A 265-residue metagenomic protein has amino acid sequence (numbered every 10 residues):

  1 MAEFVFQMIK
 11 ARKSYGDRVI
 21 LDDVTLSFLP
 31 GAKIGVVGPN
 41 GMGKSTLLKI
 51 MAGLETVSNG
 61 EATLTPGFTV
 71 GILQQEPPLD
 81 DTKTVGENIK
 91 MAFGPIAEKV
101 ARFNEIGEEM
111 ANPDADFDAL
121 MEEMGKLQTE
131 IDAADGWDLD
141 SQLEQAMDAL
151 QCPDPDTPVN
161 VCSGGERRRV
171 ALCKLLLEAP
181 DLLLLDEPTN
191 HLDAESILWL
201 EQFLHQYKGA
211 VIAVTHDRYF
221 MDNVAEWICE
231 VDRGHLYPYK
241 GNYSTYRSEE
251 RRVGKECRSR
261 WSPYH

Functional and structural regions predicted by a protein language model:
M1-R252: ABC ATP-binding cassette signature C-motif
G254-H265: Positively charged, low-complexity/disordered segments
